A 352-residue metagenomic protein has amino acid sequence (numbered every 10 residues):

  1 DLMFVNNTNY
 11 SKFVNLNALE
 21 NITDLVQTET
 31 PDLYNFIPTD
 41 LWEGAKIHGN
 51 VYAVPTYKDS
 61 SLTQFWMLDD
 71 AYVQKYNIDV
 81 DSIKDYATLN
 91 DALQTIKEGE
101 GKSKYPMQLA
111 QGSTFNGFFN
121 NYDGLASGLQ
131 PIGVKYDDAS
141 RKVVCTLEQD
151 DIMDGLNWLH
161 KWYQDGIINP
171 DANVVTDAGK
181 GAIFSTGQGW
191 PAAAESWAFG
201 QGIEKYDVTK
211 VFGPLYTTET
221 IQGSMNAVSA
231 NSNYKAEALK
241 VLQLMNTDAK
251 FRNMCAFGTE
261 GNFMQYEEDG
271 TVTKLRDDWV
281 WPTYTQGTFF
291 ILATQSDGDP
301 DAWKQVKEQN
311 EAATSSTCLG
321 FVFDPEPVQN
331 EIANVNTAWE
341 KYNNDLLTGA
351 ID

Functional and structural regions predicted by a protein language model:
D1-D352: Extracytoplasmic/secretory soluble proteins
